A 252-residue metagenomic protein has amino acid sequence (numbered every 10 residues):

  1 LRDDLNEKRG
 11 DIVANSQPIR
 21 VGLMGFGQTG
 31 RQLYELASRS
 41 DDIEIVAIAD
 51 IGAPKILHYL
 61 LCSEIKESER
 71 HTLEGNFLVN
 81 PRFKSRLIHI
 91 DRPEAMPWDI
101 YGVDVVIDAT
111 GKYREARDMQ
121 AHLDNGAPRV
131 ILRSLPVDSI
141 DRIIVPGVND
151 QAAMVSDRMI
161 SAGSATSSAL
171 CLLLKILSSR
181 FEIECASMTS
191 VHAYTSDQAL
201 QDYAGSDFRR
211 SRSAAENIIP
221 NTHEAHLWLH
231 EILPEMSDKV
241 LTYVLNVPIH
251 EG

Functional and structural regions predicted by a protein language model:
D3-N6: Acidic/polar hotspots within intrinsically disordered regions
R9-L200, D207: N-terminal Rossmann-like NAD(P) cofactor-binding subdomain of oxidoreductases, focused on the glycine-rich
R180, C185, T189-H192, Q198-G252: C-terminal substrate-binding/catalytic lobe of Rossmann-fold NAD(P)-dependent dehydrogenases
